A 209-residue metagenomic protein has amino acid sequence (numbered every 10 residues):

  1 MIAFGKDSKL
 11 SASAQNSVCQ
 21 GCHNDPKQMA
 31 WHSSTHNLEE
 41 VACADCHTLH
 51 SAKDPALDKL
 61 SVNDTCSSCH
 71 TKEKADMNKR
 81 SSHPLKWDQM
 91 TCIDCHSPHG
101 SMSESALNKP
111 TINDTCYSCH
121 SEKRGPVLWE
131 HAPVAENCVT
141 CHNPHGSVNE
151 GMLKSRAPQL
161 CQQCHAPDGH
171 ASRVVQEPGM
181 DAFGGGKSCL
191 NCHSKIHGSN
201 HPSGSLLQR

Functional and structural regions predicted by a protein language model:
M1-R209: Short sequence/structural segments immediately N-terminal
